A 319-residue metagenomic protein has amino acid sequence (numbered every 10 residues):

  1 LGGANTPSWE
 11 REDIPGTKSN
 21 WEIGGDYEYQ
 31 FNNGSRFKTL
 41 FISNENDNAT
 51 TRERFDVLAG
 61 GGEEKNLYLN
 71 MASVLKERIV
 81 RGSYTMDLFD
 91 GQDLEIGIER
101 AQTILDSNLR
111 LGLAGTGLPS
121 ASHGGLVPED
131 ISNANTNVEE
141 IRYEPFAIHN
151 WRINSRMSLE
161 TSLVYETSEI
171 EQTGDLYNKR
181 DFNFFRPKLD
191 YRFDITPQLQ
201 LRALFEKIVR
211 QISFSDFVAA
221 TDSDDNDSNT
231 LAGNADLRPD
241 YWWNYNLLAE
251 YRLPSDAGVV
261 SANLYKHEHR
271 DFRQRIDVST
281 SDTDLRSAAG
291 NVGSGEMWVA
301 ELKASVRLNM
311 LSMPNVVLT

Functional and structural regions predicted by a protein language model:
G2-S8, D56-L67, T103-N133, F182 (+2 more regions): Surface-exposed loop/turn segments flanking beta-strands in extracellular/periplasmic regions
I14-G174, N178, D194, V299-V306 (+1 more regions): Face-selective signature of the C-terminal outer-membrane beta-barrel domain
W21, R78, Y143, N183-F185 (+4 more regions): Exposed loop/turn and edge beta-strand positions of beta-sandwich/beta-sheet ligand-binding modules
D47, I104-D106, E169, K179 (+2 more regions): Surface-exposed extracellular loop regions of Gram-negative outer-membrane beta-barrel proteins, predominantly
E77-S83, N234, R238, L253-T319: Outer membrane beta-barrel strand-and-loop segments of large Gram-negative receptors, especially TonB-dependent
V138, R192, E206, R238-D240 (+3 more regions): Surface-exposed loop and edge beta-strand positions of immunoglobulin-like domains
F185-F193: Feature captures outer-membrane beta-barrel proteins of Gram-negative bacteria and organelles
